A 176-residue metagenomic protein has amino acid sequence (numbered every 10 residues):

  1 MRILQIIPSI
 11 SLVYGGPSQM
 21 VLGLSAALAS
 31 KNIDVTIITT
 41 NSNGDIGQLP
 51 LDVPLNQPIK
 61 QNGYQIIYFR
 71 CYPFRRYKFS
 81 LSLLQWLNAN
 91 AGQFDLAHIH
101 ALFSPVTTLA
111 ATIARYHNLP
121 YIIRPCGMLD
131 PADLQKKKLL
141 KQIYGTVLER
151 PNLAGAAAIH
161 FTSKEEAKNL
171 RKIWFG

Functional and structural regions predicted by a protein language model:
M1-V53, P58-Q65, G92: N-terminal subdomain of nucleotide-sugar transferases
N43, E165-A167: Alpha-helix capping/helix-boundary segments
P58-N88, I99, K136-K141: A short, charged, and often flexible helix/loop element on the N-terminal side of the glycosyltransferase catalytic
D95-L96, A158: Structural motif
L96-D130: An aromatic- and histidine-rich active-site surface loop
I99, F161-T162: Short beta-strand scaffold positions
Y116, Q142-I159: Membrane-proximal helix-turn-helix segments that form the acceptor-binding/catalytic region of lipid-linked
A167-G176: Helix-loop-beta element that forms the nucleotide-linked donor phosphate-binding surface in glycosyltransferases
